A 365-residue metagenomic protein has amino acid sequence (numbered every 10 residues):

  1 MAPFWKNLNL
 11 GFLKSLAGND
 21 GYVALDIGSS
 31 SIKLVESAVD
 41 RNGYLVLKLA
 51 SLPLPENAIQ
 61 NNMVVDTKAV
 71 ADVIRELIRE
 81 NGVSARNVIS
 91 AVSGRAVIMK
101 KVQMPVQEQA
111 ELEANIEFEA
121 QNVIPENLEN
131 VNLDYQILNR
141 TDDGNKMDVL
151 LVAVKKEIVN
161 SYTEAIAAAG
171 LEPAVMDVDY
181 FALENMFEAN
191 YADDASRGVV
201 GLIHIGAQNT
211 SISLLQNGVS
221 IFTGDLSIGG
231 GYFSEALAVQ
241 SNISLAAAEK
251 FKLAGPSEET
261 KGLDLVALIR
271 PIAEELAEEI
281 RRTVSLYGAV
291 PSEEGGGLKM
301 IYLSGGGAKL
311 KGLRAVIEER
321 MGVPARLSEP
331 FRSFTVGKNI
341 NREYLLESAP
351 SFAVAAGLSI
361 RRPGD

Functional and structural regions predicted by a protein language model:
M1-D365: Hydrophobic/aromatic-enriched cytosolic interaction surfaces used to assemble or bind macromolecules
